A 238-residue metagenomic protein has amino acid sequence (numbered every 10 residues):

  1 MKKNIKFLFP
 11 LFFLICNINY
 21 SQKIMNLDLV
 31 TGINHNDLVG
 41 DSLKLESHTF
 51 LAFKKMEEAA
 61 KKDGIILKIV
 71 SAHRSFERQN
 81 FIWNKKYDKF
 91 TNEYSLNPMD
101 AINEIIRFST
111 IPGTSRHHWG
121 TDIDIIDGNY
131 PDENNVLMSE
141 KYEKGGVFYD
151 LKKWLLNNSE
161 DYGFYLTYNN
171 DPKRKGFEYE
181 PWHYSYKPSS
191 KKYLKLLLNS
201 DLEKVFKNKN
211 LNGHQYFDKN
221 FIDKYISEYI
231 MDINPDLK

Functional and structural regions predicted by a protein language model:
M1-M25: Bacterial Sec-dependent N-terminal signal peptides
I18-K238: Extracytoplasmic cell-surface/polysaccharide-interacting catalytic and binding patches
